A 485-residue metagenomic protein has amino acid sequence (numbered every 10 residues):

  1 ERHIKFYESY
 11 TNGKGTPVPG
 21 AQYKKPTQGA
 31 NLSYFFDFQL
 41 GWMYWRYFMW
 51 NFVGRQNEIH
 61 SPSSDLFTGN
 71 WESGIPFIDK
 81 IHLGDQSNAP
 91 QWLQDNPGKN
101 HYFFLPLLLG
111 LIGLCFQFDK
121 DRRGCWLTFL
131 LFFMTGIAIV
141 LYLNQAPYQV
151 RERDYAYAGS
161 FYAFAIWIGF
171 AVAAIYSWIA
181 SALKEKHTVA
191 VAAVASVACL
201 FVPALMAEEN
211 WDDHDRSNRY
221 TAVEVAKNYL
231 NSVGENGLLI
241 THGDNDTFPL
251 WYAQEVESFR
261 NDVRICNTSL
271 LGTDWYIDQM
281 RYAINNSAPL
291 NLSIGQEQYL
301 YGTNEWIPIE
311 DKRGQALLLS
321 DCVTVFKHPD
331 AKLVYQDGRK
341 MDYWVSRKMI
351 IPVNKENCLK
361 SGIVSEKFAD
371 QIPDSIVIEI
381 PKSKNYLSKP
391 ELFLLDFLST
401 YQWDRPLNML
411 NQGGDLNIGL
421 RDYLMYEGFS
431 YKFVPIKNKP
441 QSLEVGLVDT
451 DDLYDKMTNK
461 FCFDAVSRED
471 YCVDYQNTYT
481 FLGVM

Functional and structural regions predicted by a protein language model:
E1-Y157, F164-N236, F248-M485: ER/secretory pathway lumenal C-terminal domains and tails of membrane proteins involved in glycoprotein biogenesis
